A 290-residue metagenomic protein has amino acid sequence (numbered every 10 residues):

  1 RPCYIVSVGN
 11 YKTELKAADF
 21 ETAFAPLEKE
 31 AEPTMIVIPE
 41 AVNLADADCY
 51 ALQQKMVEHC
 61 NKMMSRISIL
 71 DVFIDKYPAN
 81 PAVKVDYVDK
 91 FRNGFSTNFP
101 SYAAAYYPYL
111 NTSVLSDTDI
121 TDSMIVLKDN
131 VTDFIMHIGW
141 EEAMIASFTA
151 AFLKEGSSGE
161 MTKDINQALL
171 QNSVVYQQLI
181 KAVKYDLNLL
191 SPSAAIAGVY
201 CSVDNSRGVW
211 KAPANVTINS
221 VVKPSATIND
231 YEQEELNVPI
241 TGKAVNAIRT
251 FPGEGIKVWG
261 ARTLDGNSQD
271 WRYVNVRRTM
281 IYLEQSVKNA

Functional and structural regions predicted by a protein language model:
R1-A290: A glycine- and small-residue-enriched flexible loop/hinge signal that marks low-structured segments
